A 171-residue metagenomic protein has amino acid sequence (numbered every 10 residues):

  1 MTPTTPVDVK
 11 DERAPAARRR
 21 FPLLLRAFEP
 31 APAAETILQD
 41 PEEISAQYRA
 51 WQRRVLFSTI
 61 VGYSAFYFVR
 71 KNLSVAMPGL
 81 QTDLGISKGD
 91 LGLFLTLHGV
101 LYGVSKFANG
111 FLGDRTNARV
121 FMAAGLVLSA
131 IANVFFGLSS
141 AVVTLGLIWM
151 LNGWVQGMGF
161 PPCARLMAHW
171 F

Functional and structural regions predicted by a protein language model:
T2-F68: Cytosolic juxtamembrane N-terminal segment immediately preceding the first transmembrane helix of multi-pass
R54-K88, N109: Extracytoplasmic
T59-Y67, G99, N133, A141-G153: Helical-face signature of the major facilitator-like transporter fold
Y67, K71, G137, G153-P161: Small-residue-rich segments within alpha-helical transmembrane domains of MFS-like 12-TM solute carriers
K71, G99-F107, G157: Residue-level signature of mid-helix packing/kink "hotspots" within the transmembrane helices of 12-pass Major
G85, N117, L138-T144, V155 (+1 more regions): Helix-breaking motifs and short loop linkers at transmembrane-helix boundaries and internal kinks in secondary membrane
V104-V143: Conserved MFS/SLC helix-loop-helix module at the cytosolic interface between two early adjacent transmembrane helices
I148-F171: Cytoplasmic helix-loop-helix junction between adjacent transmembrane helices in 12-TM secondary transporters
